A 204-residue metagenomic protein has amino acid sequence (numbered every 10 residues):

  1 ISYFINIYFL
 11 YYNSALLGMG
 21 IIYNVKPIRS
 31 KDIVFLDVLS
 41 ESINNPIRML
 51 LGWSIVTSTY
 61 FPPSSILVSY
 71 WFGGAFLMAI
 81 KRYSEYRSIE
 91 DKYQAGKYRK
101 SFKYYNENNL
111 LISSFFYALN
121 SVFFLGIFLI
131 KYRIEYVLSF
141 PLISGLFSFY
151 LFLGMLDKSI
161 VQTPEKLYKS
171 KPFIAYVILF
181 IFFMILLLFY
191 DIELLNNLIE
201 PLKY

Functional and structural regions predicted by a protein language model:
I1-T57: Intramembrane alpha-helical segments
E41, P46-I47, L51-Y204: C-terminal membrane-associated helical module and adjoining short loops/tails
